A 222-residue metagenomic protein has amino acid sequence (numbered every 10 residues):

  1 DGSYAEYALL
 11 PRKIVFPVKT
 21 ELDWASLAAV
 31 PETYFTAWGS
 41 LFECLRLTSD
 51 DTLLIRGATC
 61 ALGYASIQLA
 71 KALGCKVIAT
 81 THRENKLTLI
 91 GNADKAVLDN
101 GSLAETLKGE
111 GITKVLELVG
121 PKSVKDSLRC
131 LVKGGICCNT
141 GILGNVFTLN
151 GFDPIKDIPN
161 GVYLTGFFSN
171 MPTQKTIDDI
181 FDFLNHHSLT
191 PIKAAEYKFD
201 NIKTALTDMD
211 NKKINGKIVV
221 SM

Functional and structural regions predicted by a protein language model:
D1-G57: NAD(P)H dinucleotide-binding glycine-rich loop of Rossmann-like/cofactor-binding domains, especially the beta1-alpha1
S3-Y4, T81-L89, T148-D153: Short, glycine/polar-rich helix-capping loops at beta-to-alpha or helix-loop-helix junctions that flank or form
A5, D50, A93, G111-T113 (+2 more regions): Local beta-strand N-terminus motif with an aromatic residue
T36, A61-L62, K122: Hydrophobic/small residue at the entry helix of a nucleotide-binding pocket
I55, K71-D126: Adenosine-nucleotide cofactor-binding segment
T59, G63, I67: N-terminal Rossmann NAD(P)H-binding glycine-rich loop of SDR-like oxidoreductase domains
K122-H186: Glycine-rich phosphate-binding loop and adjacent beta-alpha segment of Rossmann(oid) nucleotide-cofactor-binding
P172-M222: C-terminal hydrophobic helical "lid"/dimerization subdomain of Rossmann-like NAD(P)H-dependent oxidoreductases
